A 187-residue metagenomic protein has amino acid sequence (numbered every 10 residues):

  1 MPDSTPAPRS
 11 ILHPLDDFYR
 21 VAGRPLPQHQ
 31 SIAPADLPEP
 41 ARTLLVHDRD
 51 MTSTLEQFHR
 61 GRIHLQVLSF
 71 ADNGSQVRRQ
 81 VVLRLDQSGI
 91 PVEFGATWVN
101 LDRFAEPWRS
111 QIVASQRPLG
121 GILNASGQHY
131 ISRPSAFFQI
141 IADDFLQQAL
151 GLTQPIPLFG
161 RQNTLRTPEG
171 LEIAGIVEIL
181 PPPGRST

Functional and structural regions predicted by a protein language model:
M1-F159, R166-G175, I179-T187: N-terminal domain-onset segments
